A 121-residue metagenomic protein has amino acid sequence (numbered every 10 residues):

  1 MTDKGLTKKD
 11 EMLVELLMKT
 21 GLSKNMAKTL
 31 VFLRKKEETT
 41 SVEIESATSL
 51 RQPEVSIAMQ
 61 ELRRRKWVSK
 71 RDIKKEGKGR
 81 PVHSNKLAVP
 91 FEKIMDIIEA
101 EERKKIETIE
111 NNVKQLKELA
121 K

Functional and structural regions predicted by a protein language model:
T2-K19: Short, Lys/Arg-enriched N-terminal segment that forms or immediately precedes the first helix of a structured domain
E15-N25, T40, R71-D96: Short, cationic-aromatic polyanion-contact patches
A27-V31: Pre-recognition alpha-helix immediately N-terminal to the DNA-recognition helix within helix-turn-helix or winged-helix
E43-A47: A short acidic, leucine-rich amphipathic alpha-helix
P53-E54: Key DNA-contact positions within bacterial/archaeal DNA-binding proteins
M59-Q60: Short, hydrophobic-biased segments on the C-terminal half of alpha helices that form "recognition helices"
K66: Glycine-centered, phosphate/nucleic-acid-interacting loop/turn motifs that mediate DNA/RNA or nucleotide
V89-K121: Amphipathic alpha-helical dimerization/coiled-coil segments that flank or bridge DNA-binding/regulatory modules
